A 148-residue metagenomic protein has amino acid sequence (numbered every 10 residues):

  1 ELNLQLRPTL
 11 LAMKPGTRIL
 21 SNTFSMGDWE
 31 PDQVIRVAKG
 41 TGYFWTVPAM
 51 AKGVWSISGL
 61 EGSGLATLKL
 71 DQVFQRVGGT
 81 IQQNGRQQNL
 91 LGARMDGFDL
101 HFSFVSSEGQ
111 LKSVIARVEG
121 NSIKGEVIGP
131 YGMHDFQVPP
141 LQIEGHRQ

Functional and structural regions predicted by a protein language model:
L2-K52: C-terminal substrate-binding/active-site "lid" region of AdoMet-derived donor-dependent transferases
K52-Q148: Central antiparallel beta-sheet cores of small beta-barrel/beta-sandwich binding domains
